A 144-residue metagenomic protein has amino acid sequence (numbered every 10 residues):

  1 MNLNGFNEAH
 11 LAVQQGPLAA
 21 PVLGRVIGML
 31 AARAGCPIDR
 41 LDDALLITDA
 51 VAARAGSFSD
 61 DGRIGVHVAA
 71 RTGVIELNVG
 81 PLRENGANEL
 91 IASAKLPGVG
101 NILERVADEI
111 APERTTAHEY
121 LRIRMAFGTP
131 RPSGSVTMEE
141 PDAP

Functional and structural regions predicted by a protein language model:
M1-H10, R54-P144: Conserved beta-strand-loop-beta-strand hairpin that lines the nucleotide-binding pocket of ATP/GTP-utilizing enzymes
M1-L46, S133-P144: Bergerat-fold GHKL ATPase/HATPase_c domain
P37-R63: Conserved ATP-binding N-box helix of the HATPase_c
